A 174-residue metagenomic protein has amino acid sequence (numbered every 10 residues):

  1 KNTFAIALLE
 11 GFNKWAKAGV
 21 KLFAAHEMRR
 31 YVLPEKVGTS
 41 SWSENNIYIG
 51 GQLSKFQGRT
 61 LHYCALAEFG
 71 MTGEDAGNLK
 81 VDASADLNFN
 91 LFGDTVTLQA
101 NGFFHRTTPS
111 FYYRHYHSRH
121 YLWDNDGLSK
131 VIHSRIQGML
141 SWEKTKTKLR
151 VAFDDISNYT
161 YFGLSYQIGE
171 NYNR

Functional and structural regions predicted by a protein language model:
K1-R174: Exposed, low-structure sequence patches enriched in small/polar residues
